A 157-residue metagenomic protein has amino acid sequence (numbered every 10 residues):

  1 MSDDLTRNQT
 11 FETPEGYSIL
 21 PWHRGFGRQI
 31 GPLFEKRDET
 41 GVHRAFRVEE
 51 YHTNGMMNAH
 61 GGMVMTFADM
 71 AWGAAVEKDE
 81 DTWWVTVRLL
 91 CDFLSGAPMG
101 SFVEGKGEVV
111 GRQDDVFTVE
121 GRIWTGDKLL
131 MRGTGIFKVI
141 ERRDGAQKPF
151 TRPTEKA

Functional and structural regions predicted by a protein language model:
M1-A157: Terminal targeting signals and extreme-terminal segments of soluble enzymes
